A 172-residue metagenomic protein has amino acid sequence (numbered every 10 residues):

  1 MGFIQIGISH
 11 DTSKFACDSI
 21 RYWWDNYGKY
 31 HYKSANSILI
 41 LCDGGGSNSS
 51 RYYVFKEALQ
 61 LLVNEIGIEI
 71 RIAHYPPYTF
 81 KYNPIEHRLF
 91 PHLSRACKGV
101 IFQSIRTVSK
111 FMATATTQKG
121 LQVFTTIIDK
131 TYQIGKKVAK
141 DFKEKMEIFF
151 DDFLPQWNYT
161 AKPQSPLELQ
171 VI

Functional and structural regions predicted by a protein language model:
M1-G7, A16, I20, K56-L59 (+4 more regions): Basic, low-complexity intrinsically disordered segments
M1-L41, G45-G46: Electropositive, glycine- and tryptophan-enriched low-complexity nucleic-acid-binding patches
S19, W23, V54-A58, R88-H92: Alpha-helical scaffold elements adjacent to nucleotide-binding pockets in ATP/GTP-utilizing enzyme cores
S37-G44, I72-P77, F111-M112: Extended hydrophobic secondary-structure segments that form protein cores and membrane-embedded regions
C42-F55, P76-Y82: Acidic, metal-coordinating catalytic cores used for nucleic-acid/nucleotide bond scission and strand-transfer chemistry
F55-A73: Two-metal-ion acidic nuclease core segments, chiefly of the RNase H-like superfamily
I72-S94: RNase H-like two-metal-ion nuclease catalytic core shared by retroviral integrases and related mobile-element nucleases
G99-I172: C-terminal accessory extensions appended to soluble enzyme cores
